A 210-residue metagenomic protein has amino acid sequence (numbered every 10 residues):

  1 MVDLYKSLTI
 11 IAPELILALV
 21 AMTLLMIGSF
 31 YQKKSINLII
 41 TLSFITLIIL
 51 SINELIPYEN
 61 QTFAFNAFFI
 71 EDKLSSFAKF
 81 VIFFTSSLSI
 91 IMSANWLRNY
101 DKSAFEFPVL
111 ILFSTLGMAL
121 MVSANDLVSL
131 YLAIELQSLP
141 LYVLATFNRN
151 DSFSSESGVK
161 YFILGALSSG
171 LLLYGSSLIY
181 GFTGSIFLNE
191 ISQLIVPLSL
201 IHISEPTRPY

Functional and structural regions predicted by a protein language model:
M1-Y5, E59-E71, T183-L198: Membrane-interface helix termini and inter-helical loops of multi-pass transporters
D3-K6, M26-I36: Short, hydrophobic transmembrane alpha-helix segments
L8-A18, K73-F84, V128-P140, S204: Structural signature of hydrophobic alpha-helical transmembrane segments
I16-S29, S43-Y58, K79-N95, S114-T115 (+1 more regions): Central hydrophobic cores of alpha-helical transmembrane segments in multi-pass inner-membrane proteins across all
F30-L38, W96-F105, D151-E156: Membrane-interface helix-boundary motifs at transmembrane edges
T41-F44, F63-V122: Hydrophobic alpha-helical transmembrane segments in multi-pass integral membrane proteins
E106-V109, L127-V128, A133-P197: Alpha-helical multi-pass transmembrane bundles of energy-transducing inner-membrane proteins
I201-Y210: Single conserved hydrophobic/aromatic residue that forms the stacking wall/gate of nucleotide- or nucleobase-binding
